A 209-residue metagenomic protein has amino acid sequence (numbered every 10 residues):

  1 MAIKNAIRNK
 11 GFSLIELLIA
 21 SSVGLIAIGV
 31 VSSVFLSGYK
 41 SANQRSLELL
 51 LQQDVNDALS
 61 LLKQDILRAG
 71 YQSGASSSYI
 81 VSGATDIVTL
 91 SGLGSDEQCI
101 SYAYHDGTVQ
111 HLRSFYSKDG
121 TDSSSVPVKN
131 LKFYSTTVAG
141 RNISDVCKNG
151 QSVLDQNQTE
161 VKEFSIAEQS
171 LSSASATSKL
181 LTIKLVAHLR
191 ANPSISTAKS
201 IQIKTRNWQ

Functional and structural regions predicted by a protein language model:
A2-G11, I19, I26, V81-V88 (+3 more regions): N-terminal secretory/membrane-targeting helices
A2-Y71: Aliphatic-rich helix starts adjacent to a transmembrane/signal segment
E16, K40, V55, A75 (+2 more regions): Solvent-exposed, flexible loop/coil residues
V31, H111-S114, L181-I183: Contiguous, function-dense segments enriched for cysteine-driven chemistry and partner/ligand-binding capacity
D54, E97-C99, L112, L180 (+1 more regions): Extracellular structured ligand-interaction cores
I66-I100: Short, glycine/small-hydrophobic-rich surface segments
T89-S172: Type IV pilin-like appendage domain
I143-Q209: Short linear sequence signals and composition-biased patches located at protein termini or domain-edge surfaces
